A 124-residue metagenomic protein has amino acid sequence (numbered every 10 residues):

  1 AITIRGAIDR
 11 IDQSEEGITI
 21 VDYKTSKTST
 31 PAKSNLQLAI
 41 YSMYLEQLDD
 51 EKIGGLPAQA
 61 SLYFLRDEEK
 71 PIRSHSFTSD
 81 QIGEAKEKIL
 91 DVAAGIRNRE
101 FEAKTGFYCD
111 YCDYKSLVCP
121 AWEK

Functional and structural regions predicted by a protein language model:
A1-K124: RecB-family 4Fe-4S metal-dependent nuclease core
